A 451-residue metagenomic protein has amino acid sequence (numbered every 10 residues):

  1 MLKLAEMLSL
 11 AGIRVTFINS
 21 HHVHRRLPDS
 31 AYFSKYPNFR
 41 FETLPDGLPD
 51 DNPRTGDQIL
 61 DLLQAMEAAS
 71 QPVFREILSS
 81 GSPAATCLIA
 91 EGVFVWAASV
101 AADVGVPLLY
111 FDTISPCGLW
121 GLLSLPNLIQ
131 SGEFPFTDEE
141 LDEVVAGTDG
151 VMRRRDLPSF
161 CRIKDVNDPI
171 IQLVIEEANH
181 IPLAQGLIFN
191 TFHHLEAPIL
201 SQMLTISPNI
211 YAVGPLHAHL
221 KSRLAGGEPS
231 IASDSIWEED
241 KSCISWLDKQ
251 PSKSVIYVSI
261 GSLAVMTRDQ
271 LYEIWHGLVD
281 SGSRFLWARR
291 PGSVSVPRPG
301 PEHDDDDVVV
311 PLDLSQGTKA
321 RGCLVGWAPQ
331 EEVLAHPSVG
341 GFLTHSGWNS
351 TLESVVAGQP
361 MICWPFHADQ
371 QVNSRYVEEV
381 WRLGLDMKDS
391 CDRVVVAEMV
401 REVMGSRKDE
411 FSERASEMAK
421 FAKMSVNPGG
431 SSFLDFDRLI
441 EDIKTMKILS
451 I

Functional and structural regions predicted by a protein language model:
M1-I451: Glycosyltransferase specificity loop/lid
